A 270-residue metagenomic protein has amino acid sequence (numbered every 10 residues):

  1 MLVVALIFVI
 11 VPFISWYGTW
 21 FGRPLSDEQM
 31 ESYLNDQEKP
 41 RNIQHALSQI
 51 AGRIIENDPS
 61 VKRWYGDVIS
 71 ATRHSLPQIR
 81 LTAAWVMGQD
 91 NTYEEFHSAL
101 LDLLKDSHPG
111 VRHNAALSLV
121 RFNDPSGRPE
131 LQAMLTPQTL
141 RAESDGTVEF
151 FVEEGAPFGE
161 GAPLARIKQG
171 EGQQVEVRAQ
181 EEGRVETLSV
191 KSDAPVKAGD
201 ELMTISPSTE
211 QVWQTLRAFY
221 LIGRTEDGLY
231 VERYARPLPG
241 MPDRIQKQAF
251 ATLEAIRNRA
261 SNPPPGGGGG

Functional and structural regions predicted by a protein language model:
M1-Y17: Hydrophobic membrane-insertion alpha-helices, especially the h-region of bacterial N-terminal signal peptides
W20-L34, E56-R73, N91-K105, D124-P137 (+3 more regions): Amphipathic alpha-helical scaffolding segments comprising HEAT/armadillo-like alpha-solenoid repeats
E38-K39, S75-L76, S107-H108, T139 (+2 more regions): Short inter-helical turns and helix N-cap capping residues of alpha-solenoid HEAT/ARM repeat scaffolds
I43, R80, R112-H113, V212 (+2 more regions): Residue-level detector of extended alpha-helical repeat arrays and alpha-solenoid scaffolds
A46-L47, A83-A84, L101, A115-A116 (+4 more regions): Hydrophobic core positions within HEAT/HEAT-like alpha-solenoid repeats
I50-N57, M87, N91-T92, L119 (+5 more regions): Alpha-solenoid repeat junctions
Q132-V148, P163-V185, T204-I205: Short beta-strand-turn/beta-hairpin segments enriched in glycine/proline and small hydrophobics that form edge-strand
F150-G159, L188-D200: Acidic, glycine-anchored pre-beta loop/turn
